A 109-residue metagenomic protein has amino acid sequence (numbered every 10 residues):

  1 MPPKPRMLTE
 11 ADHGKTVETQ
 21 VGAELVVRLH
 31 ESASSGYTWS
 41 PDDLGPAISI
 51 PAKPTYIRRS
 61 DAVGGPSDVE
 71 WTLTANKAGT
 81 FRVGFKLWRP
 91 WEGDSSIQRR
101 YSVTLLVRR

Functional and structural regions predicted by a protein language model:
M1-V26, S32: N-terminal edge beta-strand
P2, I97-Y101: Extracellular and select intracellular beta-sandwich modules with Ser/Thr-enriched, small-residue motifs on
R28, G36-D42, V83-G84: Short, hydrophobic/aromatic beta-strand segments
S35-G36, D43-R59: Short, solvent-exposed loop/linker segments at beta-strand-coil boundaries, enriched for Pro/Gly and Ser/Thr
V63-E70: Aromatic sugar-binding surface patches on proteins that engage polysaccharides or sugar-phosphate polymers
N76-V83: Glycine-centered tight-turn and secondary-structure capping sites
W88-S95: Short acidic/polar inter-strand loop motif in beta-rich domains
L105-R109: Interdomain boundary/hinge segments at the C-termini of tandem beta-sandwich modules
